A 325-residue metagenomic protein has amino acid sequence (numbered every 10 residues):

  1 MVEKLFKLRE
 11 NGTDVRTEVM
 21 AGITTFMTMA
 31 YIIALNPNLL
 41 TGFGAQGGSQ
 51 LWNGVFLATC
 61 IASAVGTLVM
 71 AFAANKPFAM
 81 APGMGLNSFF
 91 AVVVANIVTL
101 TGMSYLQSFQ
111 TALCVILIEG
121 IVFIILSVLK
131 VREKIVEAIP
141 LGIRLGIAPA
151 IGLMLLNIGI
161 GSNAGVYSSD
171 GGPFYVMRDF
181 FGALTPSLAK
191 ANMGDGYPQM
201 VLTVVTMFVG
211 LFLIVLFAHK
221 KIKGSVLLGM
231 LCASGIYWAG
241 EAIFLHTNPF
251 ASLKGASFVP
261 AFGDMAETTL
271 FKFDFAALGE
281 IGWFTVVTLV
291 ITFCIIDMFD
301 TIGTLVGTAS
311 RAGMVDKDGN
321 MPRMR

Functional and structural regions predicted by a protein language model:
M1-T13: Short, Lys/Arg-rich, polar N-terminal cytosolic tail immediately upstream of the first transmembrane signal-anchor
E10-I23: N-terminal membrane topogenic signal
N11, L40-I61, V65, W283-R325: Membrane-embedded helical hairpins/re-entrant loop segments and their flanking transmembrane helices within multi-pass
M20-L202: Early transmembrane hairpin of solute transport permeases
P37-F43, A242-K272, L289, F293 (+1 more regions): Extracellular/periplasmic helix-exit of transmembrane alpha-helices
M84-L86, I116-L117, I147, I151 (+2 more regions): Hydrophobic mid-bilayer segments of alpha-helices in multi-pass membrane transport proteins, especially secondary
I160, T185-V209, K272-I291: Hydrophobic alpha-helical transmembrane segments
D195-Q199, F212-A266, C294-M298, I302: Flexible hinge motifs at transmembrane-helix junctions and intramembrane kinks/re-entrant loops in multi-pass membrane
